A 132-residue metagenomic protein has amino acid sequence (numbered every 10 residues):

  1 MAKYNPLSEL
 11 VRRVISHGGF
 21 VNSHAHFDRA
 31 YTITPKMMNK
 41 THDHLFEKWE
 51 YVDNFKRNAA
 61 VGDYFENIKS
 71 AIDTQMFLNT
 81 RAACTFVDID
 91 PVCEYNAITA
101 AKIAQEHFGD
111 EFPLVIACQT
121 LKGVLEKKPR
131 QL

Functional and structural regions predicted by a protein language model:
M1-H17, A117: Histidine-rich, glycine-flanked metal-binding segment
A2, P6-S8, E50, G62 (+1 more regions): Mixed-charge, polar/low-complexity N-terminal
L10, I15, E47, Y51-N54 (+1 more regions): A near-ubiquitous, low-amplitude feature marking generic local secondary-structure context
R13-K36: Di-metal (Zn2+ and/or Mg2+/Mn2+) metal-binding site signature of metallo-dependent hydrolases with the MBL/beta-CASP
H17, H24-H26, H42-H44, H107-D110: Histidine (H) residue identity feature
V21-A25, Y51-F55, L78: Single, functionally critical "micro-switch" positions that shape active/binding sites and transmembrane helices
A30-Y64: Active-site gating loops and adjacent loop-to-helix segments of metal-dependent hydrolytic enzymes
M37, F55-L132: Active-site loop-helix segments enriched in His/Asp/Glu that coordinate and activate a nucleophilic water at divalent
